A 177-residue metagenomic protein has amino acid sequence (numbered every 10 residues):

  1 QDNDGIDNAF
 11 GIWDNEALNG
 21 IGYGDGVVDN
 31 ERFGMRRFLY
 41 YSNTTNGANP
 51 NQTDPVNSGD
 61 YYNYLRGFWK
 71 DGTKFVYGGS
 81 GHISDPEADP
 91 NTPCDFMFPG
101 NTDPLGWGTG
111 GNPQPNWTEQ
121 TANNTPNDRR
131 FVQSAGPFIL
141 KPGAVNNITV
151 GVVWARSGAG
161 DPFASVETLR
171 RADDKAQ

Functional and structural regions predicted by a protein language model:
Q1-Q177: Extracellular/surface-associated beta-sandwich interaction domains
